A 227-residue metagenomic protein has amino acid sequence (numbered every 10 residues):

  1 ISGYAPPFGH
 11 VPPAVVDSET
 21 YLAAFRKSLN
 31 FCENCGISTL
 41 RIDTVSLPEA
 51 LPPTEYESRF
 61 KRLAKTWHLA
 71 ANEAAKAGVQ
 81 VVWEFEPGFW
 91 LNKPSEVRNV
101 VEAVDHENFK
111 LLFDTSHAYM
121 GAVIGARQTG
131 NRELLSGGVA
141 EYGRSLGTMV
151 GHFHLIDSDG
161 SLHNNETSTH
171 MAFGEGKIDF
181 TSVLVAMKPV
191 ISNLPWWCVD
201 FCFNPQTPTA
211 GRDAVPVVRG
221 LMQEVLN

Functional and structural regions predicted by a protein language model:
I1-P6, L40-I42, V81-W83, F109-D114 (+2 more regions): Hydrophobic faces of well-ordered beta-strands that scaffold small-molecule active sites in alpha/beta enzyme cores
G9, V45, S158, C202: Flexible loop residues that form catalytic and substrate-binding hotspots at small-molecule/glycan-binding clefts
V11-F113, T209: Active-site acidic/histidine proton-transfer and metal-coordination neighborhood in alpha/beta enzyme cores
C32-I37, V150, S192-L194: A structural motif
H68-A172, K177: Acidic/histidine-rich catalytic cores of soluble enzymes
G176, V183, P195-V199: H/E-rich (His + Asp/Glu) clusters that bind or coordinate divalent metals
C198-T209: A short, acidic, flexible beta-alpha connecting loop/helix-capping segment that sits on the rim of active
P208-N227: C-terminal helical cap(s) of enzyme catalytic domains, especially alpha/beta-barrels
